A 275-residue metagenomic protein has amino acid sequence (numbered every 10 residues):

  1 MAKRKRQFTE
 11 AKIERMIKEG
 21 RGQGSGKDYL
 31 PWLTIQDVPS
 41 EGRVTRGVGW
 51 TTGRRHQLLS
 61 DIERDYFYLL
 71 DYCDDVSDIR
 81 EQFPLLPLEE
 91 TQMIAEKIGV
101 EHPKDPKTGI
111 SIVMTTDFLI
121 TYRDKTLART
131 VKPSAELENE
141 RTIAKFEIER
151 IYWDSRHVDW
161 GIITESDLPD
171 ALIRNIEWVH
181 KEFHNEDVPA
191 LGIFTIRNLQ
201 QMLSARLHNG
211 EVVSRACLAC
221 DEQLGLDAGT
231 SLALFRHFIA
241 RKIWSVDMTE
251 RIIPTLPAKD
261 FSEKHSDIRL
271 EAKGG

Functional and structural regions predicted by a protein language model:
M1-G275: Electrostatic, structured charged patches in enzyme active sites and in nucleic-acid/phosphate-binding
